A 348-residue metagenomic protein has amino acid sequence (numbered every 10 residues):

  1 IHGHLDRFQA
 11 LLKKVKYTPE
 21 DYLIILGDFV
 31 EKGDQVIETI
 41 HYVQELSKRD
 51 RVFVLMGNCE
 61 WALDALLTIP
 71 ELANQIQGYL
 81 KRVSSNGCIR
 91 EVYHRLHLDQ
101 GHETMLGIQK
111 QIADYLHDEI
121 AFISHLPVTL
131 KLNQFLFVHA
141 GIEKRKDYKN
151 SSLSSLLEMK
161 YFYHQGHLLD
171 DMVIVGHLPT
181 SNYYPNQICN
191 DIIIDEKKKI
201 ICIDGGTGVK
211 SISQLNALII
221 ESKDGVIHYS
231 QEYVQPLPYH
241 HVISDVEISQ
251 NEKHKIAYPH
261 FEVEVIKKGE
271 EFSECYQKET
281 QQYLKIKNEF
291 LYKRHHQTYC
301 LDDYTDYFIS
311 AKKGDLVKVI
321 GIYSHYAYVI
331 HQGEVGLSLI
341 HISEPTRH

Functional and structural regions predicted by a protein language model:
I1-Y42: N-terminal active-site segment of His-dependent metallophosphoesterases
H2-D6, E31-D34, E60-D64, G176-P185 (+1 more regions): Active-site environment of divalent metal-dependent phosphoester hydrolases
T39-P127: Active-site neighborhood of divalent metal-dependent phosphoester bond hydrolases
E103-I200, T207-S211, S230-V234: Acidic, His/Gly-enriched loop-helix segments that form or flank divalent-metal centers in metallo-dependent hydrolases
E196-Q250: Binuclear metal-dependent phosphoesterase catalytic core
D245-P259, Q297-I322: SH3/SH3-like (including bacterial SH3b) beta-barrel domains that bind proline-rich motifs or cell-wall ligands
S273-K278, G314, A327-H331: SH3/SH3-like beta-barrel fold
I340-H348: Residue-level detector of conserved catalytic or cofactor/ligand-binding positions in enzyme active sites
